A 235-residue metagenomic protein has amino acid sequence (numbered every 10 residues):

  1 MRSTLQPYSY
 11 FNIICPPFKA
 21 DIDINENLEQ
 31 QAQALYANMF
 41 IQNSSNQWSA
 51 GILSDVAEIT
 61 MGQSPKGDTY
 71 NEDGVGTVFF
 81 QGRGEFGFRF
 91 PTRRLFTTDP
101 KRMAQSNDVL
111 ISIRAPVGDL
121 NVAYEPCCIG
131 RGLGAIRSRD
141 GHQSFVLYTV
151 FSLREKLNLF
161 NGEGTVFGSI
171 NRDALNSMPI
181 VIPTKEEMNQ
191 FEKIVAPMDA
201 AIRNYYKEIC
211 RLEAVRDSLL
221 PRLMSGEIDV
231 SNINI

Functional and structural regions predicted by a protein language model:
M1-S64, E85, V181, K185-E192 (+1 more regions): Non-catalytic DNA-recognition/assembly elements of restriction-modification systems
A34-I41, D68, T77-V78, F88 (+7 more regions): Flexible, active-site-adjacent loop/turn segments at secondary-structure boundaries
S54-Y70, V75-S106, I129: Sequence-specific dsDNA recognition surfaces
F79, L110-I111, A135, P179 (+2 more regions): Structured core elements
Q81-R83, T98-E155, N161-V166, N171-L175: A short beta-sheet element
F86-G87, L157-F160, G226: A short secondary-structure junction motif
N234-I235: Amphipathic heptad-repeat alpha-helical coiled-coil/stalk segments that mediate oligomerization, filament/stalk
